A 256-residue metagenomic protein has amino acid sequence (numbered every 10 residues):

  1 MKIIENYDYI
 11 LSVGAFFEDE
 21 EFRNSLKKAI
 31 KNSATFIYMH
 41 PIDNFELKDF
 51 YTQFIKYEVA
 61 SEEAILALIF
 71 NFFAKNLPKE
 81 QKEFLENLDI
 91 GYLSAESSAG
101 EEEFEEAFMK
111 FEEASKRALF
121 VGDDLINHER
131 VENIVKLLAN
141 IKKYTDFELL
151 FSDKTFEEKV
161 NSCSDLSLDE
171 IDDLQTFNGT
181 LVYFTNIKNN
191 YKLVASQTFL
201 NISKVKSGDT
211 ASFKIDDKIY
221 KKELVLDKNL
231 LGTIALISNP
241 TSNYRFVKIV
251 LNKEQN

Functional and structural regions predicted by a protein language model:
M1-K48, F120, N127-N256: A cross-kingdom feature strongest in bacterial/archaeal respiratory oxidoreductases
I4, N32-Y38, I42-A114: Long, well-ordered, tryptophan-enriched scaffold segments
S12-D19, I55-A60, L93-E101, D124-V131: Hydrophobic alpha-helical scaffolding
E112-G122: A structured phosphate/pyrophosphate-recognition subdomain
